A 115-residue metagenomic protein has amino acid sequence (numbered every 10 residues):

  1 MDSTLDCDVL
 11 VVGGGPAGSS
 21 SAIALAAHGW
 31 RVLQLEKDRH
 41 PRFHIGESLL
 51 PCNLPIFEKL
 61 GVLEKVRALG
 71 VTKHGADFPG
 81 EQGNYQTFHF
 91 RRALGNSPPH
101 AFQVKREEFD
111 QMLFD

Functional and structural regions predicted by a protein language model:
D2-A17, L33: Beta1/beta-strand and adjacent pyrophosphate-binding region of the FAD-binding site in flavoprotein oxidoreductases
S3, I45, K105, F109: Conserved acidic
C7, H74-A76, Q86: Change "...and in nucleic-acid phosphodiester-cleaving endonucleases..." to "...and in nucleic-acid processing enzymes
L10, A26-I45: Glycine-rich FAD pyrophosphate-binding loop
S20: Conserved SAM/SAH-binding loop-helix junction of Class I S-adenosyl-L-methionine-dependent methyltransferases
R42-Q82: N-terminal FAD cofactor-binding segment of flavoenzymes
F78-D115: Conserved N-terminal helical subregion
